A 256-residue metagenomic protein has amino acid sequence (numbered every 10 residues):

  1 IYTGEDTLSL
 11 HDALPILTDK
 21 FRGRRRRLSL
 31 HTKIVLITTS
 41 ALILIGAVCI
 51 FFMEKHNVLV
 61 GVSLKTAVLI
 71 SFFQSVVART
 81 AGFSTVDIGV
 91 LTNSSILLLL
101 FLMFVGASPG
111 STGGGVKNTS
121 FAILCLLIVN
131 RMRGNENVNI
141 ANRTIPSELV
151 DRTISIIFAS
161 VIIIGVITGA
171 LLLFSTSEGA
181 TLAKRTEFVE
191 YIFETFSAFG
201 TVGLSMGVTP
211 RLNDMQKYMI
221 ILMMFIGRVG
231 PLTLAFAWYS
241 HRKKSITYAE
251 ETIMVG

Functional and structural regions predicted by a protein language model:
I1-T3: Glycine-rich, basic loop-to-helix element that forms the pyrophosphate-binding segment of sugar-nucleotide handling
E5-G256: Membrane-proximal intracellular helices of multi-pass ion channels
